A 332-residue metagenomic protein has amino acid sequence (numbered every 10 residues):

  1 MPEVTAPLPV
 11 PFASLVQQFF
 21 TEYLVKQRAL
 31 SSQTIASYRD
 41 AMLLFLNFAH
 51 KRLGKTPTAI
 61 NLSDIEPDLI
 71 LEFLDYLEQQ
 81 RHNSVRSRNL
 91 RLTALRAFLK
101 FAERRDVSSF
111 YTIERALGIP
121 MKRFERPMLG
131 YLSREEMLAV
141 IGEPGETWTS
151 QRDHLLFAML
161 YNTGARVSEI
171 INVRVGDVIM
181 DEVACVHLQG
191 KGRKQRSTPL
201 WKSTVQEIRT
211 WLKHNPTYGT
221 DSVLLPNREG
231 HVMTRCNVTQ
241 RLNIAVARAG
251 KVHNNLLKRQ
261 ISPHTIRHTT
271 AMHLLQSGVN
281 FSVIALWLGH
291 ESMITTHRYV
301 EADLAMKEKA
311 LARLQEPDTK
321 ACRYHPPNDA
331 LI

Functional and structural regions predicted by a protein language model:
M1-I332: Conserved catalytic core of the tyrosine transesterase superfamily
